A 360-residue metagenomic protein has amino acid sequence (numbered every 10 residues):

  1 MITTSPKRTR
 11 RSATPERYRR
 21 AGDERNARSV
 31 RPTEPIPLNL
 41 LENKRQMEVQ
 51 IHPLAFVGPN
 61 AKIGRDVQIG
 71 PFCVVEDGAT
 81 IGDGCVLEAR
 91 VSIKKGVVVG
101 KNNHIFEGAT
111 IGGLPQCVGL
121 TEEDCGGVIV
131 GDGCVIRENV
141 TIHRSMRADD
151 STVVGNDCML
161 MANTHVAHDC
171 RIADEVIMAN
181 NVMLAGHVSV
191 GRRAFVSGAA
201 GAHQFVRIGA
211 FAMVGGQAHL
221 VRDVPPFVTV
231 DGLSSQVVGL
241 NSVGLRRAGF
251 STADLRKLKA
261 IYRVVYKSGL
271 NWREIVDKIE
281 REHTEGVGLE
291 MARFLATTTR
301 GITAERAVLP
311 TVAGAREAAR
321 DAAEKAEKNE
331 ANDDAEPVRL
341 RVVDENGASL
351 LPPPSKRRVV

Functional and structural regions predicted by a protein language model:
I2-R28, P32-L54, P59-N60, R65-D66 (+8 more regions): Terminal amphipathic alpha-helical/low-complexity segments used for targeting or macromolecular assembly
V49-Q236: Structural signal for interior beta-strand "rungs" in well-ordered beta-sheet cores of soluble enzyme domains
